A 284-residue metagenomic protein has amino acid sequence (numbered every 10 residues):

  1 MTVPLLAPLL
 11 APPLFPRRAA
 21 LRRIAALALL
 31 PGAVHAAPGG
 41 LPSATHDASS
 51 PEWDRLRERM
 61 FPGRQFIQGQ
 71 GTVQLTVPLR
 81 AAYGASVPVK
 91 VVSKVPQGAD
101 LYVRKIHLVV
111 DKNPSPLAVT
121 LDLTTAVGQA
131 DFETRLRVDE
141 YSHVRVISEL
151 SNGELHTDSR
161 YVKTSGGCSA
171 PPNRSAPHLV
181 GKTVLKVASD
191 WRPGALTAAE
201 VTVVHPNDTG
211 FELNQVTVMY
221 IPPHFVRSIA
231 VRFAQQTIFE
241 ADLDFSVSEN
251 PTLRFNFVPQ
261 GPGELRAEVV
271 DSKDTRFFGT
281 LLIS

Functional and structural regions predicted by a protein language model:
V3-A28: N-terminal secretory signal peptides and thylakoid transit peptides that target proteins across membranes
L14, G32-G69: C-terminal segment of N-terminal export signals and the immediately downstream linker at the start of the mature
S43-T45, G166-V187: Low-complexity, Pro/Ser/Thr- and charge-rich linker/hinge segments at domain boundaries
E58-G84, A176-P193: N-terminal edge beta-strand
T76, P88-P96, A198-V204, N214-V216: Short edge beta-strand/loop segments characteristic of extracellular beta-sandwich folds
A126-F132, F245-R254: Aromatic sugar-binding surface patches on proteins that engage polysaccharides or sugar-phosphate polymers
S151-T157, V270-F278: Short acidic/polar inter-strand loop motif in beta-rich domains
Y161-G167, L282-S284: Short beta-strand edge segments in extracellular beta-sheet folds
